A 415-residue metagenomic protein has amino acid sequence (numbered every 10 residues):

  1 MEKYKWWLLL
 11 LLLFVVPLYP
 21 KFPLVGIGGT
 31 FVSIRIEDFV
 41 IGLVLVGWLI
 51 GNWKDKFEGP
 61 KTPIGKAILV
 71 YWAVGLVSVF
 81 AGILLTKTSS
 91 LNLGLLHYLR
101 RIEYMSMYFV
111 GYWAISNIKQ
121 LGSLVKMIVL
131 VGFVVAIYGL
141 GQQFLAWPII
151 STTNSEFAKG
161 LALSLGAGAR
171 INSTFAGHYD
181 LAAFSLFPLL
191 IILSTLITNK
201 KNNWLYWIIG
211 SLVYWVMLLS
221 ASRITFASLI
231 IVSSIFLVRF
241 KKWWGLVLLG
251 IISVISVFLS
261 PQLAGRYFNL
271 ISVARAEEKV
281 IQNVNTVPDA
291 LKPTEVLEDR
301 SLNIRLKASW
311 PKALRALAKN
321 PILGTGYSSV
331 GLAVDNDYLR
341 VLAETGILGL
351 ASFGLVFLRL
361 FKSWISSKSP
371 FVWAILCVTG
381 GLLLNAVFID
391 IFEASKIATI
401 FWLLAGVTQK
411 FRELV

Functional and structural regions predicted by a protein language model:
M1-W6, N202, S366-P370, L404-V415: A juxtamembrane structural motif centered on a specific transmembrane helix
Y4-V25, E37-I102, L382-L383: N-terminal hydrophobic segments of proteins, predominantly signal-anchor/transmembrane helices of inner/organellar
K5-L9, P60-V74, I102, V110-F144: Interfacial loop-to-transmembrane-helix boundary motif in multi-pass membrane proteins
L43, G245-L246, A374-N385, I391-V415: Transmembrane alpha-helices of multi-pass inner-membrane enzymes
A73-L76, F80, S106, G122-N154 (+5 more regions): Alpha-helical transmembrane segments of multi-pass inner-membrane proteins
I137, Q143-A146, S220, F240-V296 (+1 more regions): A membrane-periplasm/extracellular boundary helix in multi-pass inner-membrane enzymes that assemble envelope glycans
L205, I230-S234, V238-R239, W243 (+1 more regions): Hydrophobic transmembrane alpha-helices and their immediate junctions
L291-L348, S366, A394: Long extracytoplasmic/lumenal interhelical loops at the membrane interface of multi-pass membrane proteins
